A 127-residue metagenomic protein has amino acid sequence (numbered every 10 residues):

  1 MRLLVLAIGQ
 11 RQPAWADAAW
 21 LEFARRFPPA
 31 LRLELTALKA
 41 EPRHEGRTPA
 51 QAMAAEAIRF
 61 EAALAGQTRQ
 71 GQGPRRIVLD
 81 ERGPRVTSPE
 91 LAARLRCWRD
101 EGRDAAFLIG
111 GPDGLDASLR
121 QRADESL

Functional and structural regions predicted by a protein language model:
M1-F27: N-terminal beta1-alpha1 ligand-phosphate binding loop
V5, I77, G110: Conserved RecA-like P-loop NTPase ATPase core
D17, L21-A24, A57-I58, A63 (+1 more regions): Short, surface-exposed alpha-helical segments at coil->helix boundaries
L31, A123-D124: Short, well-ordered alpha-helix to beta-strand connector turns
E34-T36, L127: General small-molecule cofactor/ligand-binding pocket signal
A37-A106: S-adenosyl-L-methionine/SAH cofactor-binding core of RNA-modifying enzymes
R76, E125-L127: Short, well-ordered beta-strand core segments
P112-L119: Short, glycine/polar-rich helix-capping loops at beta-to-alpha or helix-loop-helix junctions that flank or form
